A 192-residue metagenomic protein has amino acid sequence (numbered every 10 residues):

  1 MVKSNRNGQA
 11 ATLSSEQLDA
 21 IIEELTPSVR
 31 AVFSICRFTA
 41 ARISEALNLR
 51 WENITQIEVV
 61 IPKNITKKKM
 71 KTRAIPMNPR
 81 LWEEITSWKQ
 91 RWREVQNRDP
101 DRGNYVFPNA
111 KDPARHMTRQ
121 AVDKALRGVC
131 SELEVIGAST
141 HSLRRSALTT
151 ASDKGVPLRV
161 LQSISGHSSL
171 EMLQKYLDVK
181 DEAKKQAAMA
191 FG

Functional and structural regions predicted by a protein language model:
M1-T12, E16, I21, D178-G192: DNA/chromatin major-groove-contacting recognition/catalytic segments
V2, A11-I43: Basic, Lys/Arg- and aromatic-enriched nucleic-acid-binding interface segment
V2-G8, E16, I57-R80: Basic, Lys/Arg-rich DNA-contacting stretches centered on the C-terminal catalytic core of tyrosine recombinase systems
C36-Q56: Short, charged phosphate-coordinating catalytic segments
E45-A46, A138, L148, G155-G166: Active-site-proximal segment of tyrosine recombinases
I65-K67, S165-A190: Catalytic-site neighborhood detector that most strongly recognizes the C-terminal catalytic loop/helix of tyrosine
K67-S87, G103-R127: C-terminal catalytic core of Y-nucleophile DNA break-rejoin enzymes
L143, A147: Active-site His/Glu-centered metal-binding helix of metallohydrolases
